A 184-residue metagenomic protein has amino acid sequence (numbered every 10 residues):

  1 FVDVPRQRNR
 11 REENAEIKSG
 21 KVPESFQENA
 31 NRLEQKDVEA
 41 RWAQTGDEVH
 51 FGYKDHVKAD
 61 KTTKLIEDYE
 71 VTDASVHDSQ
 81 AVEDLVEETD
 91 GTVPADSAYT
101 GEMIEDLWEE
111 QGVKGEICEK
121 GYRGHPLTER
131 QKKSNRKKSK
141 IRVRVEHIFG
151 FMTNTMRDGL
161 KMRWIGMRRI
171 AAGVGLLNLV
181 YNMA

Functional and structural regions predicted by a protein language model:
F1-E110, C118, V174-L176, V180: Polybasic low-complexity intrinsically disordered regions
V4, R8-N9, A30, E39 (+5 more regions): Intrinsically disordered, low-complexity sequence elements enriched in Ser/Thr/Gly/Pro
K21-N29, G124-E129, F151-M152: Short, surface-exposed, charge-dense and proline/glycine-enriched linear segments
H56-K58, E119-G124, I148-M152: A glycine-rich, aromatic-flanked flexible loop/lid motif
Q80, M103, R123-Q131: Short, charged, surface-exposed secondary-structure boundary motifs
Q111, Q131-A184: Basic, amphipathic alpha-helical segments enriched in Lys/Arg and hydrophobic/aromatic residues
